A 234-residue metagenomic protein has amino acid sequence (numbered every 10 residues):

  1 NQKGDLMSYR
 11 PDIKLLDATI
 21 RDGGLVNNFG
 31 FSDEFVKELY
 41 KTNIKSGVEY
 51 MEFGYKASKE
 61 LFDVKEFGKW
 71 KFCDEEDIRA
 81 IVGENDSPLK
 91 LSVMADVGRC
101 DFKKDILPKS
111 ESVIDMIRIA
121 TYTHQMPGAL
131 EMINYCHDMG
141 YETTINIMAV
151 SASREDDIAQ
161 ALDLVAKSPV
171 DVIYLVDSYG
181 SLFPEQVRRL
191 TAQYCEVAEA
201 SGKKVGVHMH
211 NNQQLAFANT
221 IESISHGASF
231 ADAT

Functional and structural regions predicted by a protein language model:
L6-N28, P88, S112, C136-M148 (+1 more regions): N-terminal small/glycine-rich loop or linker at the start of catalytic domains across soluble metabolic enzymes
R10-A18, K41-K59: N-terminal glycine-rich anion-binding loops that anchor highly charged ligand groups
A18-R21, L25, K56-S58, M94-G98 (+5 more regions): Active-site beta-loop-alpha junctions enriched in small/polar residues
G23, N43, I117, I173 (+1 more regions): Conserved, mostly hydrophobic/aromatic
S32-T42, R99-K109, E155-L164, A216-T220: Short, acidic/polar
G47-V48, I114, V170, A228: A structural motif
Y50, Y55-A161: Active-site beta->alpha loop and helix N-cap motifs at the rims of alpha/beta catalytic domains
V172, V176-T234: Catalytic alpha/beta core domains of metabolic enzymes, predominantly
